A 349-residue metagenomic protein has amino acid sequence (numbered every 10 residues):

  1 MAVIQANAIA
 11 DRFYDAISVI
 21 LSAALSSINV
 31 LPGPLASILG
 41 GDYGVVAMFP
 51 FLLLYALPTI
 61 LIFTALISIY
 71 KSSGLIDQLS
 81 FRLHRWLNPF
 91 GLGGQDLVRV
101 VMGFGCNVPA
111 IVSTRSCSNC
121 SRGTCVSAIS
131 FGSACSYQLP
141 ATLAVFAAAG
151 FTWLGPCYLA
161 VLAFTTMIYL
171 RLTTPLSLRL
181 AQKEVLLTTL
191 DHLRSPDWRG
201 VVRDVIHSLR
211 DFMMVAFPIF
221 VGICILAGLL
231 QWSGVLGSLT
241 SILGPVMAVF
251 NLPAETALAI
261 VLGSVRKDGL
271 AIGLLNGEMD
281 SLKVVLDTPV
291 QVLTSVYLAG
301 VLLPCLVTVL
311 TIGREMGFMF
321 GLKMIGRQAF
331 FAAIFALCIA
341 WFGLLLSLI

Functional and structural regions predicted by a protein language model:
M1-N29, F81, R85, L92 (+4 more regions): C-terminal effector/interaction modules appended to NTPase cores
M1-Y55, T59-L75, V205-V285: Transmembrane helical segments that form the transport core of multi-pass membrane transport proteins
S27-A36, L187-R203: Short, membrane-interfacial amphipathic segments enriched in basic
I38-V46, W86, I111-S118, S195-R210: Cytosolic juxtamembrane amphipathic/interface segments immediately preceding and feeding into a transmembrane helix
A56-I60, T64, I69, S73-D77 (+12 more regions): Transmembrane alpha-helical segments of multi-pass membrane transport proteins and ion-pumping complexes
L66-V98: Membrane-embedded helical hairpins/re-entrant loop segments and their flanking transmembrane helices within multi-pass
F90-A147, P253, L258-M316: Alpha-helical membrane segments and immediately flanking helix-loop junctions that form or couple to the substrate/ion
V112-R122, S133-L193, T294-I349: Juxtamembrane and boundary regions of transmembrane helices in multi-pass small-molecule transporters and channels
